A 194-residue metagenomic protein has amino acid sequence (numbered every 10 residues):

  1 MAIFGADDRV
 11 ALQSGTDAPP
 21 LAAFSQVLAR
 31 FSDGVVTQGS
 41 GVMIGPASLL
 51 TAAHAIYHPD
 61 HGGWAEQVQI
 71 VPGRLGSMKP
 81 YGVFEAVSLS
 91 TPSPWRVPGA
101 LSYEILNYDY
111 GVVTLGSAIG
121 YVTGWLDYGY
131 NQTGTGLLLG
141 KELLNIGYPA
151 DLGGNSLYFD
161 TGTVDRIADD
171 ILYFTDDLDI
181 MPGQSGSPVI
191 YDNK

Functional and structural regions predicted by a protein language model:
A2-A22, L28-D33, T37-Q38, I44 (+2 more regions): Conserved catalytic-core segment of clan PA serine endopeptidases
A22-A23, G45-P46, L139-E142, D170-I171 (+1 more regions): Loop/turn elements at helix/coil->beta-strand transitions in domains of secreted/extracellular proteins
Q26, S40-V42, L144, T163 (+1 more regions): Residues located in well-ordered beta-strands
V36-V42, Y173-K194: Gly/Ser-rich catalytic serine loop of serine hydrolases
A47, T51: Cytochrome P450 catalytic-core helices
A55-Y57, P149: Short, charged beta-turn/beta-strand-edge "cap" motif at the junction between a beta-strand and an adjacent loop
A86, L106-Q184: Chymotrypsin/trypsin-fold serine protease catalytic domain
